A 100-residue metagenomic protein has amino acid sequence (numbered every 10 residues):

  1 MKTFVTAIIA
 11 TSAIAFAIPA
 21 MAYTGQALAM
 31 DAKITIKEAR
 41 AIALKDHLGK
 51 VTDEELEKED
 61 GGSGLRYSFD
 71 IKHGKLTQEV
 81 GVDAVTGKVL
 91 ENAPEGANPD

Functional and structural regions predicted by a protein language model:
M1-D100: Long, terminal "pre-/pro-" and other extracytoplasmic accessory regions that lie outside the mature folded/catalytic
